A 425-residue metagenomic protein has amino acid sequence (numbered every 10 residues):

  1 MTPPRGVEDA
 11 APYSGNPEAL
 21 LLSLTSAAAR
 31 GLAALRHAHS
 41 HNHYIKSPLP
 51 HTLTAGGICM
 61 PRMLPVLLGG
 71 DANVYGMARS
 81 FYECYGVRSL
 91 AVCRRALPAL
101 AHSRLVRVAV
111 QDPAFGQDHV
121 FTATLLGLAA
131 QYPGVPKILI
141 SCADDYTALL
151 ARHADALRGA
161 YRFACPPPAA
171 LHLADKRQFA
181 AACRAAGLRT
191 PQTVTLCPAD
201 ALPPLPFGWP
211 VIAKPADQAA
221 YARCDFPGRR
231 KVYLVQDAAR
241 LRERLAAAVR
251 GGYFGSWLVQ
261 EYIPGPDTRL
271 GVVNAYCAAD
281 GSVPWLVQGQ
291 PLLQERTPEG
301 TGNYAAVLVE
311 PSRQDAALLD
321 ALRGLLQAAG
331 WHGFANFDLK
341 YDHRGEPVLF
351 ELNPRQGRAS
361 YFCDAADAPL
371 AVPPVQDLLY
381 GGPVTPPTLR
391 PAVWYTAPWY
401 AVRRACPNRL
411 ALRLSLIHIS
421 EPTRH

Functional and structural regions predicted by a protein language model:
A10, A38-S40, T52: Short hydrophobic alpha-helical segments enriched in small aliphatic residues
S14-N16, S26-N42: N-terminal polybasic/positive-inside topogenic patches
A29-L35, K46, L53-C165, A185 (+2 more regions): ATP-binding N-terminal substructure of ATP-dependent carboxylate-amine bond-forming enzymes
A170-L258, A279-S282, A316: Active-site nucleotide/adenylate-binding loops and adjacent lid/helix of ATP-dependent enzymes
R230-V232, Q236-A239, E243, E261-A329 (+1 more regions): ATP-dependent carboxylate/phosphate-activation module, predominantly the ATP-grasp catalytic core and closely related
Q260-E261, H332-R344: A short glycine-rich, hydrophobically flanked beta-strand micro-motif that places a catalytic Asp/Glu for divalent metal
P386-L416: A glycine-rich beta-turn/hairpin centered on an aromatic-Pro dipeptide
S415-H425: Residue-level detector of conserved catalytic or cofactor/ligand-binding positions in enzyme active sites
